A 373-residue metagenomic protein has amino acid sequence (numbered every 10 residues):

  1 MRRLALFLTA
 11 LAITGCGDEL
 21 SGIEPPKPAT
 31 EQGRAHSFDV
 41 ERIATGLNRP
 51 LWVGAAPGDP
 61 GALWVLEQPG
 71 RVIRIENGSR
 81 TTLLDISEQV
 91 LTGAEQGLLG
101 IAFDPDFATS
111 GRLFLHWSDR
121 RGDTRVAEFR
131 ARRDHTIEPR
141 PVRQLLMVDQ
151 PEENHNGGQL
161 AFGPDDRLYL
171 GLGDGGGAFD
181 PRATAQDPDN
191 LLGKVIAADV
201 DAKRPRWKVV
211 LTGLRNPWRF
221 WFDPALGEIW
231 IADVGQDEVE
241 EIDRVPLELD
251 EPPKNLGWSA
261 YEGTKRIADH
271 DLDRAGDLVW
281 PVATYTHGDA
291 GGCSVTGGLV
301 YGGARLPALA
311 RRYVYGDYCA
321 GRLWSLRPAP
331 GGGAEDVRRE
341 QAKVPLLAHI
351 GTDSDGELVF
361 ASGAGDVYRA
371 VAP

Functional and structural regions predicted by a protein language model:
A5-T14: Bacterial N-terminal signal peptides
C16-A178, R219-F222, G227-V239, G291-A329 (+1 more regions): Acidic, Gly/Ser/Thr-rich repeat motifs that build Ca2+-stabilized beta-propeller blades
G61, S110-G111, L191-L192, D199 (+7 more regions): Sequence-structural signature of mature extracellular/luminal beta-sheet repeat domains, prominently beta-propellers
T81-Q96, P141-N156, L191, V200-V210 (+1 more regions): Surface-exposed loop and turn segments in beta-propeller and other repeat-based domains that flank or scaffold
V126-D134, T184-V200, V245-P246: Beta-propeller blade signature
D189-A198, P205-I229: Loop-centered beta-sheet repeat module
W230, E238-D243, D250-S259, K265-H270 (+2 more regions): Short acidic/glycine-rich loop or secondary-structure boundary segments that cap or lie
G332-S354: Conserved blade-ending motifs and adjacent loop-strand segments that build the rim/top face of beta-propeller domains
